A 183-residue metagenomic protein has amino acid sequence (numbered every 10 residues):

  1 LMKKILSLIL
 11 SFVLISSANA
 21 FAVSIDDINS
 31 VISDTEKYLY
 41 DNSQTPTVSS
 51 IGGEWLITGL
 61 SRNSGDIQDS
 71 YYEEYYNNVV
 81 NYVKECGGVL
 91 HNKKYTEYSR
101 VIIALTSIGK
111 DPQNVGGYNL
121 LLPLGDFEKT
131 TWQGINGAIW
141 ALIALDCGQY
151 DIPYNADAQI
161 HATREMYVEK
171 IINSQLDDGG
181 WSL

Functional and structural regions predicted by a protein language model:
L1-I9: Positively charged n-region of N-terminal signal peptides that target proteins for export
K3, A18-L183: Preference for long, amphipathic alpha-helical scaffolds in soluble/luminal domains and all-alpha bundles
